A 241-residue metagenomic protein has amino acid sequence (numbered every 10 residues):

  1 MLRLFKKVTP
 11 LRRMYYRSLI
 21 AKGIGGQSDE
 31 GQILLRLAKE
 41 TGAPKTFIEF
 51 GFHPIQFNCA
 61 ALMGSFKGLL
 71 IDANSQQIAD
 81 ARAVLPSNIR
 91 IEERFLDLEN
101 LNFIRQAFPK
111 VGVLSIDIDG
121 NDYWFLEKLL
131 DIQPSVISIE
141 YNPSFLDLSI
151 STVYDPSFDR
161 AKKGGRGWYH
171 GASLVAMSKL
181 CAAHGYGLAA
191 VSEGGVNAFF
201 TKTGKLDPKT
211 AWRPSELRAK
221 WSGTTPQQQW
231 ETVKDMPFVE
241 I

Functional and structural regions predicted by a protein language model:
L2-R13: Short hydrophobic helices that act as membrane-entry/anchoring signals
R12, Y16-I48, I55-N58, L101-I104 (+1 more regions): Rossmann-like AdoMet/SAM-dependent catalytic core
K22-A107, I116, G120-Y123, P143-L146: SAM cofactor-binding core of SAM-dependent methyltransferases, primarily the Rossmann-like beta-alpha-beta module
L62-M63, L129-Q133: Short, conserved loop/helix-junction motifs that constitute active-site signature segments in enzyme catalytic cores
F66, Q133-S135, Y186: A short helix->loop->beta-strand "cap" motif at the edges of active sites that frequently abuts
P109-S115, V136: Short SAM/SAH-binding signature in class I
P134-P143: Conserved beta-strand signature within the Rossmann-like core of class I S-adenosyl-L-methionine
